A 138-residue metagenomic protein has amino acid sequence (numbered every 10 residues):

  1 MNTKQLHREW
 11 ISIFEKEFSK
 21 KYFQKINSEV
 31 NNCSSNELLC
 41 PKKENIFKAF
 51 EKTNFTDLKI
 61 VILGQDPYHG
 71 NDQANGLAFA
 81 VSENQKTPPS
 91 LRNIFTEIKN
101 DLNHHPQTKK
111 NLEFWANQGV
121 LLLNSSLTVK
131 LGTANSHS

Functional and structural regions predicted by a protein language model:
M1-F14: Generic N-terminal amphipathic, Lys/Arg-enriched alpha-helix
K16-S138: A polyanion-binding, active-site-adjacent surface
